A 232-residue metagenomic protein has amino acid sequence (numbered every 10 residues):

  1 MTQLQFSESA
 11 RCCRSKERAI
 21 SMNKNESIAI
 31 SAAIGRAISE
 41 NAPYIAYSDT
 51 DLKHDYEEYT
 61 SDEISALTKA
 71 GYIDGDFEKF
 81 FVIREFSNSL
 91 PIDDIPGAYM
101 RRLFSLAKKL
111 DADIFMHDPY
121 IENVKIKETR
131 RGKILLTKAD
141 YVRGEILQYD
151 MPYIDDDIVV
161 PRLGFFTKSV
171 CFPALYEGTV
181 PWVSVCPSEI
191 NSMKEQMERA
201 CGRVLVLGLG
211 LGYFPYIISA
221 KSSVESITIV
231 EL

Functional and structural regions predicted by a protein language model:
F6-S9, K16-F165: N-terminal auxiliary segments of SAM/dcSAM-dependent transferases
C171-E177: Short polybasic amphipathic segments
P173, P187-C201: Conserved alpha-helix/loop element of class I SAM-dependent methyltransferases that forms part of the SAM/SAH-binding
G178-P187: Surface-exposed cleft-lining segments at the edges of enzyme active sites
G202-G210: Conserved class I S-adenosyl-L-methionine
R203, E225-S226: Residues at the starts of beta-strands that form the adenosine-phosphate
L211-S222: Conserved SAM-binding loop of SAM-dependent methyltransferases across substrates and taxa, primarily the Class I
T228-L232: Conserved acidic E/D residue at the C-terminus of a beta-strand in Rossmann-like folds
